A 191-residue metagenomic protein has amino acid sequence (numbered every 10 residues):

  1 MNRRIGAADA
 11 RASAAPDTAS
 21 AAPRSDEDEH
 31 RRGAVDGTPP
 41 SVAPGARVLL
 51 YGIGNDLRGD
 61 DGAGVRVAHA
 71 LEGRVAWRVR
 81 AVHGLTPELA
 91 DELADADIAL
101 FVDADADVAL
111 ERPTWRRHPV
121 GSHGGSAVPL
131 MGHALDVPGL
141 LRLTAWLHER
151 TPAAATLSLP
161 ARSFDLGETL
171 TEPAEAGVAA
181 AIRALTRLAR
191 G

Functional and structural regions predicted by a protein language model:
N2-A10, A14-P16, S20-A161, E168-A180 (+1 more regions): N-terminal catalytic or cofactor-binding beta/alpha core of small enzyme domains
